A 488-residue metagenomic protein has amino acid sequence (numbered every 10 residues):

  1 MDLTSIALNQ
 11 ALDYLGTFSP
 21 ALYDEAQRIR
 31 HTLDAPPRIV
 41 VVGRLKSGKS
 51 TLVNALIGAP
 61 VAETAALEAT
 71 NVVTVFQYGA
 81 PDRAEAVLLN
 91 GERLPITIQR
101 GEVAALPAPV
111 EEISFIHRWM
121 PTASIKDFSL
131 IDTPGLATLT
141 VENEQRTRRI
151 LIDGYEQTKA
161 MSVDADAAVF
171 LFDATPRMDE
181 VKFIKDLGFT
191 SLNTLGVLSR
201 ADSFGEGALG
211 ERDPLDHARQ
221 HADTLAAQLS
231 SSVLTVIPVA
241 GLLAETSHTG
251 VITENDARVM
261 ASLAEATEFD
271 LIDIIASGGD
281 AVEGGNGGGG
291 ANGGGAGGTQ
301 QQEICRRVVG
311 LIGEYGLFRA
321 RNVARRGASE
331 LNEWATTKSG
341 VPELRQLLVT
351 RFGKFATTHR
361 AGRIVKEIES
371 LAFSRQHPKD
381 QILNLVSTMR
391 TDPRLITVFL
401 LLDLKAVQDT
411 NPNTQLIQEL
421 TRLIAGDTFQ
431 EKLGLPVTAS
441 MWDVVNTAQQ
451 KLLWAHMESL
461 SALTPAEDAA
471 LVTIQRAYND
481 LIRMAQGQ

Functional and structural regions predicted by a protein language model:
M1-F18: Charged, amphipathic alpha-helical linker segments immediately N-terminal to NTP-binding catalytic cores
T17-P20, L460: Charged, low-complexity interaction regions
L22-H31: Pre-Walker A adenine-sensing motif
A26, I368, I474-Y478: Short amphipathic alpha-helical coiled-coil/interface segments
R30, D34-F269, G287-G293: Globular "head" domains of long coiled-coil molecular machines
V61, E206-L209, A356-T357, H456-L463: Short, flexible helix-adjacent loops and helix caps
F204-G207, D213, R219-T397: C-terminal end of P-loop GTPase domains and the immediately downstream helical coupling element
L395-Q488: N-terminal J-domain/J-like co-chaperone modules of DnaJ/Hsp40 proteins
